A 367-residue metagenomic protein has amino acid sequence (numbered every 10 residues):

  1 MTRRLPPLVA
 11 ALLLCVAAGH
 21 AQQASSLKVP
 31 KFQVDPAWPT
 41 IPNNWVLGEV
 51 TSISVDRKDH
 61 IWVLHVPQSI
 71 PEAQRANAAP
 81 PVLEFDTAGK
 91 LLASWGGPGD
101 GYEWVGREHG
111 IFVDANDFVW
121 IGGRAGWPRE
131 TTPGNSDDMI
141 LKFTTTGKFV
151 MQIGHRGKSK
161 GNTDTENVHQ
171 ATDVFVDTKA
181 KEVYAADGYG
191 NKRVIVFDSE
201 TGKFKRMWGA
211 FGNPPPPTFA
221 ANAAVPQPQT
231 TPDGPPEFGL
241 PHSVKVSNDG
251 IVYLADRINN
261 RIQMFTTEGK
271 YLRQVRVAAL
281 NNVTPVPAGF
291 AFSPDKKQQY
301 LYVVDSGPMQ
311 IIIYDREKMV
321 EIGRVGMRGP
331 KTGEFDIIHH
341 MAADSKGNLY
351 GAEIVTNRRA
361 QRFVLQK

Functional and structural regions predicted by a protein language model:
M1-R4: Positively charged n-region of N-terminal signal peptides that target proteins for export
P6-A17: Bacterial N-terminal signal peptides
Q22-K367: Eukaryotic scaffold repeat domains enriched in small/polar residues
